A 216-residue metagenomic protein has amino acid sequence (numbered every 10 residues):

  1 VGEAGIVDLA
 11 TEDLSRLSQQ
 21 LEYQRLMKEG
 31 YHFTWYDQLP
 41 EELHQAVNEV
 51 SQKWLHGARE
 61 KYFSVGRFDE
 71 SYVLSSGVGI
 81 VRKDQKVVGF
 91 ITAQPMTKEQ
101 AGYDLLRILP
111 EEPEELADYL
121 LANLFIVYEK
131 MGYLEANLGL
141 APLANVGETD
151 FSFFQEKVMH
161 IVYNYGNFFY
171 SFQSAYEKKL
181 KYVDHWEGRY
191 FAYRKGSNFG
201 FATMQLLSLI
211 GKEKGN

Functional and structural regions predicted by a protein language model:
V1-Q155, Y165-E177, Y182-N216: A conserved beta-strand-loop-helix scaffold within acyl/acetyltransferase catalytic domains
H160-Y163: Short beta-alpha connecting loops at secondary-structure transitions that line or flank enzyme active sites
